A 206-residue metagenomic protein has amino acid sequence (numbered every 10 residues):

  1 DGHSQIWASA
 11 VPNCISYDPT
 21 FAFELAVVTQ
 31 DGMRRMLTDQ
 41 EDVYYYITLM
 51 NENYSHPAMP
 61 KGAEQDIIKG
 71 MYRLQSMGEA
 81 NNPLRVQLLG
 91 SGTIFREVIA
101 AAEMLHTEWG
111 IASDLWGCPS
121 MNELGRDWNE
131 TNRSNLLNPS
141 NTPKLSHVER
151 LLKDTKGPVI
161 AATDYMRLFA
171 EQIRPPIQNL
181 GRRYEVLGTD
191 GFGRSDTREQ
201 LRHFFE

Functional and structural regions predicted by a protein language model:
D1-H3, S9-A10, S16, E24-V28 (+1 more regions): Thiamine diphosphate
